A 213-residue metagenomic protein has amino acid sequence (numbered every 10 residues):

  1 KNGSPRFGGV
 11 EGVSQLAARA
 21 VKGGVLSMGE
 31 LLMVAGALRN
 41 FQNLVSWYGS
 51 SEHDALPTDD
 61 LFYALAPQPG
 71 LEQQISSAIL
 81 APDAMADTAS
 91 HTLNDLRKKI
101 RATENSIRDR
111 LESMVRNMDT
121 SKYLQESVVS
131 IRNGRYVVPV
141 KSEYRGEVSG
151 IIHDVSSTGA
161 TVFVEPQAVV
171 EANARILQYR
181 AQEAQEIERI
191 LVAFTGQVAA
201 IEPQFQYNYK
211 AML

Functional and structural regions predicted by a protein language model:
K1-L96, N208-M212: Conserved amphipathic alpha-helical "coupling/scaffold" segments that transmit conformational changes between domains
S4, M28, N94, K98-R101 (+1 more regions): Ordered, soluble secondary-structure elements with a strong preference for glycine-centered loop motifs and nearby
G49, L111, V115-M118, I187 (+2 more regions): Coiled-coil heptad-register positions
D54-A55, S156-G159, R180: A short alpha->loop->secondary-structure connector
M85-K99, E186-L213: Charged, surface-exposed helical/loop "interaction arms" that form contiguous linear patches used for dimerization
N94-Y144: Extended, Lys/Arg-enriched charged tracts that mediate electrostatic binding to polyanionic substrates
V128, R132-P166, N173: SMC-family hinge/dimerization module
Q167-A193: Internal alpha/beta scaffold segment
